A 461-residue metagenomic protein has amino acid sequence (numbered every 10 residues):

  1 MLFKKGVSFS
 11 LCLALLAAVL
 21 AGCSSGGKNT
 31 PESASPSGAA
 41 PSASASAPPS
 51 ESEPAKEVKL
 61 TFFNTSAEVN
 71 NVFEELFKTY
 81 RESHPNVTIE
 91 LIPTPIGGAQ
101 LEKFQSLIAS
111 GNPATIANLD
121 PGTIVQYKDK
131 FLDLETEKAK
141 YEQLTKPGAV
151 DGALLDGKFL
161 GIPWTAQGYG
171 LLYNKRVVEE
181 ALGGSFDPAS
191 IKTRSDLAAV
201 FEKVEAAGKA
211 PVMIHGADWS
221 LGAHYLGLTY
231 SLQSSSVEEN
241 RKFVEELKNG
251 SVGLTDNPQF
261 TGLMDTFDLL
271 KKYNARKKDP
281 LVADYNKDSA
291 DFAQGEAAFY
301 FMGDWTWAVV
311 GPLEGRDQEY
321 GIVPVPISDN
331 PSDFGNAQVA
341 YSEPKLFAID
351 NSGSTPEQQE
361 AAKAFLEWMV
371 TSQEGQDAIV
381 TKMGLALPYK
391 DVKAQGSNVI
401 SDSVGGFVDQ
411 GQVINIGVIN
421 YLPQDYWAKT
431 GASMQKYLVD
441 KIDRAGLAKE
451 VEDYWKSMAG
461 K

Functional and structural regions predicted by a protein language model:
M1-L60, E82, D453-K461: Short, low-complexity disordered leader/linker segments with a strong preference for bacterial N-terminal type II
P54-A67, V87-P93, T115-I116, L160 (+1 more regions): Short, well-ordered beta-strand elements
A67-T88, T430: Short, polar/charged alpha-helical segment
T79-P147, L154, G161, R176-L182 (+5 more regions): Extracytoplasmic "Venus flytrap"/periplasmic binding protein-like
E82-S83, T88-E90, P312-T381: Extracytoplasmic/periplasmic substrate-recognition and gating elements
V125-D129, A149-D187, A198, K209 (+4 more regions): Periplasmic solute-binding protein
A199, R241-L281: Glycine-centered hinge/linker elements that transmit conformational signals in sensory and ligand-binding systems
L387, D391-G396, G406-K461: Conserved C-terminal helix/tail region of periplasmic/extracytoplasmic solute-binding proteins
